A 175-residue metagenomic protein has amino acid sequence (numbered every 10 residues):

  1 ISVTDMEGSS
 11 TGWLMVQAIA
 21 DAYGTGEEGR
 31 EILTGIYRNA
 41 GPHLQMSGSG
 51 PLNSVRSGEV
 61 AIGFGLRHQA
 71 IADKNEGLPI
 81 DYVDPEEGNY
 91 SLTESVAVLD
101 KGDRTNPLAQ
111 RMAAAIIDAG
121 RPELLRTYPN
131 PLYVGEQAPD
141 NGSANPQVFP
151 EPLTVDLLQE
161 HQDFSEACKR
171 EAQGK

Functional and structural regions predicted by a protein language model:
I1-E59: Extracytoplasmic ligand-binding site segments that recognize negatively charged/polar headgroups
T4-E7, A115-Q137: Periplasmic-binding protein-like
M6-S10, H68-I71, E87-Y90, D103-R104 (+1 more regions): Solvent-exposed loop/turn segments at secondary-structure junctions within structured extracellular/periplasmic domains
A20, T93-T105, L124-T127: A bilobed periplasmic-binding-protein/Venus flytrap-type ligand-binding module shared by bacterial periplasmic
I32-Y37, L44-Q45, E76-D100: Periplasmic-binding protein-like
R56-P79: A ligand-binding cleft/hinge motif common to bilobed small-molecule-binding domains
Q137-K175: Extracellular/periplasmic bilobal clamshell ligand-binding domains
